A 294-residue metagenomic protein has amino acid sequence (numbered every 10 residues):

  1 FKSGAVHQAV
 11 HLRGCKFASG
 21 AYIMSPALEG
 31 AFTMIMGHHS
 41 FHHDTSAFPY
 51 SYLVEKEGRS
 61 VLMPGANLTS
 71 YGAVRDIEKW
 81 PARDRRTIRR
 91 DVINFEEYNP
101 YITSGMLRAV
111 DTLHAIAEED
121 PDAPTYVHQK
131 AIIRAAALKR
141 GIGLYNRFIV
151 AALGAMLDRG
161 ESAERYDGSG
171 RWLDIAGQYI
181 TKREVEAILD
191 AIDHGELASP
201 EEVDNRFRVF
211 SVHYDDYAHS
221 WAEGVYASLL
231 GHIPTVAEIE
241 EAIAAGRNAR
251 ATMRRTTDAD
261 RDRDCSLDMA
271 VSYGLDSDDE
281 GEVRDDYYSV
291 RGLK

Functional and structural regions predicted by a protein language model:
F1-E118: Glycine-rich hexapeptide-repeat left-handed beta-helix
G4, G14, G20, G30 (+17 more regions): Residue-identity detector for glycine
V6, V10, I23, V54 (+14 more regions): Extended aliphatic helical segments
L12, L28, L53, L62 (+15 more regions): Generic detector of leucine side chains in alpha-helical contexts
R83-D215, H219: Long, charge-rich C-terminal accessory regions
K182-K294: C-terminal amphipathic alpha-helical interaction region
